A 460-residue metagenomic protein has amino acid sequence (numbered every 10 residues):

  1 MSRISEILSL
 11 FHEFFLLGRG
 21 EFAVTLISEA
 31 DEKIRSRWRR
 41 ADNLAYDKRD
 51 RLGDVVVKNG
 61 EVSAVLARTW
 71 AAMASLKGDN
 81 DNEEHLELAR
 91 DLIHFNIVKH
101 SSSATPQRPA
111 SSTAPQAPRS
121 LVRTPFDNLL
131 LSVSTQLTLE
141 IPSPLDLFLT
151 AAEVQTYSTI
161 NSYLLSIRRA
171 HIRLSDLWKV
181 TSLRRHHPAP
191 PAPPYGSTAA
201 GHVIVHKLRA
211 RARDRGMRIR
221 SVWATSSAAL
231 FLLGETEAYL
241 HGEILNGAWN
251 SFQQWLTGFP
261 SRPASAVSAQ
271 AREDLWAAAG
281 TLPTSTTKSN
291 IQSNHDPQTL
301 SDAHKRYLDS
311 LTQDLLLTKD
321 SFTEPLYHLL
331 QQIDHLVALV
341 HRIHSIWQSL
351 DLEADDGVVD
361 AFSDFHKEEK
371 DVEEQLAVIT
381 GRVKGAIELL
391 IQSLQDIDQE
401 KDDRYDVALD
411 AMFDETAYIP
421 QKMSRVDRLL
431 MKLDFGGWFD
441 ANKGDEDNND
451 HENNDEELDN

Functional and structural regions predicted by a protein language model:
M1-N460: Long alpha-helical rod scaffolds of large eukaryotic non-enzymatic complex subunits
